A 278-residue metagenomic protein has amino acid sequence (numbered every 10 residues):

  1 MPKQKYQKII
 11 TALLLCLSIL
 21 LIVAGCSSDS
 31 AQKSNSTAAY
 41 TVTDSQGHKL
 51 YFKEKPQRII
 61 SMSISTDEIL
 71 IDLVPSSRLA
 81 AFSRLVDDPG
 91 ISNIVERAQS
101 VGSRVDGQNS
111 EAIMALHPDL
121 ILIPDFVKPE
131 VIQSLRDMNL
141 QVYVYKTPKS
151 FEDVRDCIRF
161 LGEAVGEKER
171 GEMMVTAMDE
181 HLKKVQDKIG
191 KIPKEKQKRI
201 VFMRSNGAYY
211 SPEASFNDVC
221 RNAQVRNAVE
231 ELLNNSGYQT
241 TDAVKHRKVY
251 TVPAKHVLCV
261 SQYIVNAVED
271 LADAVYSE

Functional and structural regions predicted by a protein language model:
P2-T11, L15, A24-E68, E169-V201 (+1 more regions): Bacterial Sec-exported substrate-binding components of ABC uptake systems
A39, E130-A208, T240, V244-E278: Extracytoplasmic substrate-binding proteins
L50-Y51, D67-D72, D88-N93, A208-E213 (+1 more regions): Short, solvent-exposed loop/turn elements at domain surfaces
I60-L116, L120-D125, V229-N235: A short, structured surface patch at a secondary-structure boundary
S63, D125, T147, Q224 (+1 more regions): Short secondary-structure boundary segments
V86-D88, Q99, S211-A223: Alpha-helical, coiled-coil/dimerization segments enriched in small aliphatic residues
S110-M114, I132, N217: Short hydrophobic/charged patches on amphipathic alpha-helices used for structural packing and interfaces
V127-D137, Q224-L232: A ligand-binding cleft/hinge motif common to bilobed small-molecule-binding domains
